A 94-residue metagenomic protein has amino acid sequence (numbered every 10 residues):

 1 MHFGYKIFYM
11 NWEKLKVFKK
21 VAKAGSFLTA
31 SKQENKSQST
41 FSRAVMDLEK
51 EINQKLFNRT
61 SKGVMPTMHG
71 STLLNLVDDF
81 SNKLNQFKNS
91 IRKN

Functional and structural regions predicted by a protein language model:
M1-M10: Short, intrinsically disordered or compositionally biased N-terminal tails of bacterial proteins
N11-K14, G70, V77: The N-cap/first-turn positions of alpha helices within or immediately adjacent to helix-turn-helix DNA-binding domains
K20-N35: Short helix-boundary/capping micro-motifs
S26-F27, V45, R59: Helix-turn-helix DNA-binding elements, focusing on the entry/boundary residues of the two helices that contact DNA
Q33-E34, V45, I52, L73: Core residues of bacterial helix-turn-helix
S37-T40, A44-D47: Residues within the DNA-recognition helix of helix-turn-helix
E49-P66: A short LG(V/I)-centered, amphipathic sequence patch enriched for acidic residue(s) preceding the LG motif
S61-V64, N82-N94: Short helix-loop hinge/linker segments at domain boundaries
